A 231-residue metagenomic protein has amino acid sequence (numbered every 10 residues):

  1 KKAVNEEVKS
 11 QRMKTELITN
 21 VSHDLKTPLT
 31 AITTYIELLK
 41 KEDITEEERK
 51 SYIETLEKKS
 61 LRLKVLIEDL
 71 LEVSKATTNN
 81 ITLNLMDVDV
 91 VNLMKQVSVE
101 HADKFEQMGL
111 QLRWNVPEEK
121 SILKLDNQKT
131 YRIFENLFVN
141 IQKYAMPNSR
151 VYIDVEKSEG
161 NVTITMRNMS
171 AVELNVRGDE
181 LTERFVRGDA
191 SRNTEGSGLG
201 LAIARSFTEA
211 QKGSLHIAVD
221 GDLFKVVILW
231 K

Functional and structural regions predicted by a protein language model:
T78-L83, I122-D126: Conserved micro-motifs of the catalytic ATP-binding
N84-D87, E106, Q111-S121: Conserved catalytic submotifs in the C-terminal HATPase_c
N84-S98: A conserved beta-strand-to-alpha-helix junction within the catalytic ATP-binding
I141-Q142: Short helix-loop "hinge" at the ATP-lid/N-box region of the Bergerat-fold HATPase_c
N148-G160: Short beta-strand/loop element within the Bergerat-fold HATPase_c
E173-R187: Short conserved segment of the HATPase_c
K212-D220: Glycine-rich ATP-binding loops of the HATPase_c
